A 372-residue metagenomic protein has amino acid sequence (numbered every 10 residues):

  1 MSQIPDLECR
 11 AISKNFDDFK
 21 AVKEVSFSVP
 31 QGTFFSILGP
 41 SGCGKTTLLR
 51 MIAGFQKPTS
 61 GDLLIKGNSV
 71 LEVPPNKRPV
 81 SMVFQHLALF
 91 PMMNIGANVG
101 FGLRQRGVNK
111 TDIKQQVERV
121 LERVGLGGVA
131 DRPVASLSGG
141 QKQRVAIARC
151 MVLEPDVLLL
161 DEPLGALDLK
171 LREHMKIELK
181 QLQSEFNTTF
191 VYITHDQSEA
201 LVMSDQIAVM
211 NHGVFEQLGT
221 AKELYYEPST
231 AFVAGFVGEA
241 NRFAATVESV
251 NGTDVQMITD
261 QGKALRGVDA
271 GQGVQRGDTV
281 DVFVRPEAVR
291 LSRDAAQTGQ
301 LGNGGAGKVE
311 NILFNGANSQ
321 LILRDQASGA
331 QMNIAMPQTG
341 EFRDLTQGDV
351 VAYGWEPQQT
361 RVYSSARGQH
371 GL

Functional and structural regions predicted by a protein language model:
L38-P40: The feature captures the beta-strand-to-loop junction immediately N-terminal to the Walker
T46-L49, V145: ABC ATPase nucleotide-binding domain helices that frame the ATP-binding cleft
A53: Helix-to-loop junction immediately C-terminal to a conserved catalytic motif
G61-S69: Conserved ABC transporter NBD signature motif
P75-S81, Q85, L89-G235: ABC ATPase nucleotide-binding domains
A240, V250-L372: Non-catalytic connector elements of ABC transporters
